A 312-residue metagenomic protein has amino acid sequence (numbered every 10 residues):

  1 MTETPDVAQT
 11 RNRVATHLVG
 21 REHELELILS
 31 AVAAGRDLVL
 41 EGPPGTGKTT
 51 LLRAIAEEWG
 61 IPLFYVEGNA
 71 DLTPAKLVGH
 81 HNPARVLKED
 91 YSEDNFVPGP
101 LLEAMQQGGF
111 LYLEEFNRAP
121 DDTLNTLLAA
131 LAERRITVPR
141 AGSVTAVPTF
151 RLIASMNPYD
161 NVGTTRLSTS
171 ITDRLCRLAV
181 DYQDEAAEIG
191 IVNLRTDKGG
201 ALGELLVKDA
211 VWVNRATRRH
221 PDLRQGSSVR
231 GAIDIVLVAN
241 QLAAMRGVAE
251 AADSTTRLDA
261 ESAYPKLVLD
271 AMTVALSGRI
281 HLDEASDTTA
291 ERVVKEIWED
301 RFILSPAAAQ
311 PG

Functional and structural regions predicted by a protein language model:
M1-K208, P311-G312: AAA+ P-loop NTPase catalytic core and its hallmark functional loops
G47-K48, L206, S227-G231, Y264 (+1 more regions): Short, conserved alpha-helical segments within structured domains
A84, A239-L242, V274-R279: Phosphate/oxyanion-binding loops and surfaces in catalytic or ligand/nucleic-acid-binding neighborhoods
L127, L131-R134, N214, R218 (+1 more regions): Short flexible/disordered coil segments
A130, D209-V213, A271: Short acidic/histidine-centered micro-motifs embedded in hydrophobic/aromatic stretches that mark compact functional
R174, A187-I191, A216, D234-V238 (+1 more regions): A general alpha-helix detector
G199-R257: Conserved AAA+ ATPase small/helical "lid" subdomain
A249-G312: C-terminal engagement/docking regions of AAA+ P-loop ATPases
